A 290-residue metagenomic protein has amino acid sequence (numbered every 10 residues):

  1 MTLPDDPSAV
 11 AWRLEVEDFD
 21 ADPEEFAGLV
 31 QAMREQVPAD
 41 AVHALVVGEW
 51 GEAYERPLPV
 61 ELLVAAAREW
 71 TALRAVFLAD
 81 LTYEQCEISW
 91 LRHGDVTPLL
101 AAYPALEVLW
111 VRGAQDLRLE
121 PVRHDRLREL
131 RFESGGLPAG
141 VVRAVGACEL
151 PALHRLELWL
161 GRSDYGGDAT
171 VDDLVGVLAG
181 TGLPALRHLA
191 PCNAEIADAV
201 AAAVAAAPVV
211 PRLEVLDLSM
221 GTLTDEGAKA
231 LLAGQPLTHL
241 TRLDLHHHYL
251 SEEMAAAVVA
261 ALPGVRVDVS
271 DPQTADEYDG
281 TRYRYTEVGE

Functional and structural regions predicted by a protein language model:
M1, E25-R34, R56-A67, E87-P98 (+6 more regions): Leucine-rich repeat
M1-A9, G113, A260-G264: Generic structural signal for short, solvent-exposed loop/turn connectors between secondary structure elements
M1-L63, A67-A72, T286-E290: N-terminal alpha-helical scaffold/docking segments in eukaryotic complex subunits
W12-A21, V46-Y54, F77-S89, A105 (+12 more regions): Concave beta-strand-loop units of leucine-rich repeat
Q36-D40, E69-W70, A102, C148-P151 (+4 more regions): Alpha-helix C-cap/termination motif
A39-L45, A67-A79, G146-L160: Conserved long hydrophobic alpha-helices within structured protein cores
T97-E107: A broadly conserved amphipathic alpha-helix scaffold signal in soluble, globular proteins
